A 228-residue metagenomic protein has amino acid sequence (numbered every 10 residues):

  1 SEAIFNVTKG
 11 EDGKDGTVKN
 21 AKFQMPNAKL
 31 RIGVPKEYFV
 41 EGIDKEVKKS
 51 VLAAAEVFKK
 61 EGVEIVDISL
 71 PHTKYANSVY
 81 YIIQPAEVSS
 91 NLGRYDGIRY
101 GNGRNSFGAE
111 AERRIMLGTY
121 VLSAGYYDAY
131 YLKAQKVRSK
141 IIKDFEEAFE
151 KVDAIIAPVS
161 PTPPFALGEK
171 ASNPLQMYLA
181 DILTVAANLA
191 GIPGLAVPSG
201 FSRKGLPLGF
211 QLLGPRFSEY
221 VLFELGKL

Functional and structural regions predicted by a protein language model:
S1-E41, K48-E61, R94, M116-D144 (+2 more regions): Structural helix-boundary/capping segments
G33, V88, A157-V159: ATP-grasp fold ATP-binding core
P35, I68-P71, V159, V197: Conserved beta-strand termini and adjacent loop/short-helix elements that scaffold enzyme active sites in alpha/beta
Y38, D96-L189: Serine-dependent amide/ester hydrolase catalytic core
D44-E46, N77-Y80, L167-G168, L206-G209: Short acidic, glycine/serine/threonine-rich loops at helix termini
V63-Y80, S202: Short connector loops at secondary-structure junctions
S78-N91: Charged, often glycine-rich, active-site loop that binds/positions anionic groups
S90, T184, K227: Active-site phosphate/pyrophosphate- and oxyanion-stabilizing loops and adjacent acidic/basic residues in soluble
